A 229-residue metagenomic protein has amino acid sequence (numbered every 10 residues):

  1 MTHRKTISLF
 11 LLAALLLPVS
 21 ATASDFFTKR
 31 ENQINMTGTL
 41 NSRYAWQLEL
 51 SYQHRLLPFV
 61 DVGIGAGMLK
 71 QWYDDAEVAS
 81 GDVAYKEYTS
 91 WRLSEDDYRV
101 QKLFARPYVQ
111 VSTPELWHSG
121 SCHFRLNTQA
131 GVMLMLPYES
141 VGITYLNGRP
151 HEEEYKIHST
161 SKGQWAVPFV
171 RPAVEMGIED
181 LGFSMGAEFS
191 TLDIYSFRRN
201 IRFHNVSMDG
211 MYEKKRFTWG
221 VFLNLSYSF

Functional and structural regions predicted by a protein language model:
M1-K29, F229: Cleavable N-terminal export/targeting peptides
A21-G65, L69-K70, D75-A76, G220 (+1 more regions): Short glycine/proline- and aromatic-enriched beta-strand/turn motifs that initiate or cap beta-hairpins
R30-N32, S42-L48, P58, R99-A105 (+4 more regions): Residues that define the transmembrane beta-barrel architecture of outer-membrane proteins
I34-G38, V62-A66, P107, L126-A130 (+3 more regions): Membrane-embedded beta-strand positions of outer-membrane beta-barrel proteins
N35-G38, S90-Y98, E154-S161, V206-E213: Extracellular loop and loop/strand-boundary signature of outer-membrane beta-barrel proteins
G38-S42, A66-W72, V111-T113, A130-Y138 (+3 more regions): Transmembrane beta-strands of outer-membrane beta-barrel pores
H54-P150, A166-V167: Gram-negative (and chloroplast) outer-membrane scaffold detector with strong preference for beta-barrel transmembrane
P168-F229: Predominantly the C-terminal beta-signal and adjacent terminal strand-loop region of outer-membrane beta-barrel
